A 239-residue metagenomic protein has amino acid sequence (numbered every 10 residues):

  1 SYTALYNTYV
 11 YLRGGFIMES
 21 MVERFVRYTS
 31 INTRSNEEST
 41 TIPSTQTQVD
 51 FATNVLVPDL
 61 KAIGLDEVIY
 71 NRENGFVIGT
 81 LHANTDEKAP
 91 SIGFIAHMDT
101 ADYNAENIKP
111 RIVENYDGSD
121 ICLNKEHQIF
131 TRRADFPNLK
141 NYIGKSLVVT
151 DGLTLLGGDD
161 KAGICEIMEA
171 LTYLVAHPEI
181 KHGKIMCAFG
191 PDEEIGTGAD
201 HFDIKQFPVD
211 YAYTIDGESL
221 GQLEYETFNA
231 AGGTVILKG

Functional and structural regions predicted by a protein language model:
S1-I17: Short, Lys/Arg-enriched N-terminal segments with co-localized hydrophobic residues within the first ~10-30 amino acids
G15-E23, K125-F136, T197, E218-G239: Phosphate-binding glycine-rich loops and adjacent basic patches that engage nucleotide phosphates, nucleic-acid
M18, R27-R34, K61-L65, T172-I180 (+2 more regions): Generic secondary-structure signature for well-ordered alpha-helical cores
E19-S146: Acidic/His- and Gly-rich active-site-bordering loop/insert found across diverse amide/peptide-bond hydrolases
T53-V55, Y103-N104, D117-I121, L174 (+2 more regions): Glycine-rich loops and low-complexity Gly/Arg-rich segments that provide flexible linkers or classic glycine-based
T80, I95-H97, A188, T234-K238: Residue-level recognition of well-ordered beta-strand positions that form the cores of beta-sheet-rich folds across
K140-G232, I236: Acidic/histidine-rich catalytic neighborhood of metal-dependent amide-processing enzymes
